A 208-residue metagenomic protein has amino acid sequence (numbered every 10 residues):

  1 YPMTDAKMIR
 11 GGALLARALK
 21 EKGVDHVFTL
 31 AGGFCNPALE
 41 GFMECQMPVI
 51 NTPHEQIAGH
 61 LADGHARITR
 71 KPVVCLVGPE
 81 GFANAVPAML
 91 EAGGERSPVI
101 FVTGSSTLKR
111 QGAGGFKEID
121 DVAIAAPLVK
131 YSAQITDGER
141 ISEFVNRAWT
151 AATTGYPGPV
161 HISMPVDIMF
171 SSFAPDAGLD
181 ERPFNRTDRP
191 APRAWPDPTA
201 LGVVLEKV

Functional and structural regions predicted by a protein language model:
Y1-V208: N-terminal alpha/beta PP-like core and its mobile active-site loop of ThDP/TPP-dependent enzymes
